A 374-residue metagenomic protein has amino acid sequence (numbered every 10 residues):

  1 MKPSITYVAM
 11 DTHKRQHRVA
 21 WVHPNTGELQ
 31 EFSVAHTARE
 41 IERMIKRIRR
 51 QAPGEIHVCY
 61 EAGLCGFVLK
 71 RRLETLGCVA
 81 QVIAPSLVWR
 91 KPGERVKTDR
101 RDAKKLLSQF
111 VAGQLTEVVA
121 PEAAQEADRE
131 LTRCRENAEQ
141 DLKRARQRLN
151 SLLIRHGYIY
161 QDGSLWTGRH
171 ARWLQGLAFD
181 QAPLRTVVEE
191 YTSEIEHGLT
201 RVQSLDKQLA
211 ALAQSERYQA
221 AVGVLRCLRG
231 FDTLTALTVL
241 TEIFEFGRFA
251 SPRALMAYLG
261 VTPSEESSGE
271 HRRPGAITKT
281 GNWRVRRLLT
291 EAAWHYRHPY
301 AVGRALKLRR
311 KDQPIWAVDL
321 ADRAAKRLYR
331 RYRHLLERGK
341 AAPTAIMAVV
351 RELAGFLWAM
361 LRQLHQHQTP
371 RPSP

Functional and structural regions predicted by a protein language model:
M1-P374: A detector of single, family-specific signature residues that are central to catalytic or substrate-handling motifs
